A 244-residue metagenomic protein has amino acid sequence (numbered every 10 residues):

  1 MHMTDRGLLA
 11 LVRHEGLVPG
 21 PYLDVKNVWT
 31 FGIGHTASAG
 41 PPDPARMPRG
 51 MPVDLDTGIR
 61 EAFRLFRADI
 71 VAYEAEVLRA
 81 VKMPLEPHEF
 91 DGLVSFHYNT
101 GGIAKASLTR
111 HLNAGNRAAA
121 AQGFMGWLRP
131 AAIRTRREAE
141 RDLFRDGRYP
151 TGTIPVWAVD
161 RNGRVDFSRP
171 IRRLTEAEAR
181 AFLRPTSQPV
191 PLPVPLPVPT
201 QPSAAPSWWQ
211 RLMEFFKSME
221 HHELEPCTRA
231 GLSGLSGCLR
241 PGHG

Functional and structural regions predicted by a protein language model:
M1-L9, H14-G20, K26, A37 (+1 more regions): Long, amphipathic alpha-helical surface segments
L9, W29, D91: Residue-level detector of short, conserved catalytic/binding motifs and their immediate flanks
H14, G32-H35, F96-Y98: Active-site-proximal beta-strand/loop segments in catalytic clefts of secreted hydrolases
P21-L23, P84-L85: Short, conserved, surface-exposed binding loops centered on an aromatic residue
L23-R49: Substrate-binding/active-site groove segments that recognize and process beta-1,4-linked N-acetyl-hexosamine
G32, D43-P44, D54, D142-D146 (+1 more regions): Short, intrinsically disordered/low-complexity patches at protein termini and at juxtamembrane boundaries
A45-V81, P87-K105, T109, R117: Alpha-helical segment that forms one wall of the substrate-binding/catalytic cleft in peptidoglycan-active domains
